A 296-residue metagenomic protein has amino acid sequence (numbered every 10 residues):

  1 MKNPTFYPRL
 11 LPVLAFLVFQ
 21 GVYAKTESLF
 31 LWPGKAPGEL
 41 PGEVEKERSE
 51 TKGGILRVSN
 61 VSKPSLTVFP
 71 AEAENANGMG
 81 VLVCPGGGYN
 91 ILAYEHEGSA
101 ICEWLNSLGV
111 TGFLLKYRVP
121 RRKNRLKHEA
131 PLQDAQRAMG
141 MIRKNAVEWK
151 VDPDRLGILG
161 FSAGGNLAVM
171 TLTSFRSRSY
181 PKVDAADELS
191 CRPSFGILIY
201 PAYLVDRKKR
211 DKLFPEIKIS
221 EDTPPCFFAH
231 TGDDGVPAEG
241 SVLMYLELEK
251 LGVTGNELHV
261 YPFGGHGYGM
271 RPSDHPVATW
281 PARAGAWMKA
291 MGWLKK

Functional and structural regions predicted by a protein language model:
K25-N75: N-terminal cap/lid segment of alpha/beta-hydrolase-fold proteins
N77-G86: Short beta-strand element of the alpha/beta-hydrolase
A93-Y94, A100-I101, Y117-K150, D274-V277: Catalytic nucleophile-loop/oxyanion-hole region of alpha/beta-hydrolase and closely related hydrolase-like folds
E95-F113: Short amphipathic alpha-helix adjacent to the substrate-entry channel of hydrolases
Q133-P215, E221: Primarily recognizes the serine-hydrolase "nucleophile elbow" in alpha/beta-hydrolase and SGNH/GDSL folds
F227-H230: Short beta-strand/loop motif that positions the catalytic acidic residue of the alpha/beta-hydrolase fold
G235-S241: Conserved alpha/beta-hydrolase "acid-adjacent" motif
V242-Y245, K250-K296: C-terminal catalytic histidine-bearing segment of alpha/beta-hydrolase fold enzymes
